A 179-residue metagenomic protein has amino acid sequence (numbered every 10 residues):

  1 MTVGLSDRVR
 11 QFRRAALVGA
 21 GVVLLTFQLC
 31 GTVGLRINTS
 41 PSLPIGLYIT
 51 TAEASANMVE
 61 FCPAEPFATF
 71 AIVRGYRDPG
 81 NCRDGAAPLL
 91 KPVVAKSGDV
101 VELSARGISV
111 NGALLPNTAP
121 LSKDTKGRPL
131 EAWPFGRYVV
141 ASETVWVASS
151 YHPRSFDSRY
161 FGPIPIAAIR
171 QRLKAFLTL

Functional and structural regions predicted by a protein language model:
M1-L179: Extended hydrophobic leader/signal-anchor segments used for secretion and membrane insertion
